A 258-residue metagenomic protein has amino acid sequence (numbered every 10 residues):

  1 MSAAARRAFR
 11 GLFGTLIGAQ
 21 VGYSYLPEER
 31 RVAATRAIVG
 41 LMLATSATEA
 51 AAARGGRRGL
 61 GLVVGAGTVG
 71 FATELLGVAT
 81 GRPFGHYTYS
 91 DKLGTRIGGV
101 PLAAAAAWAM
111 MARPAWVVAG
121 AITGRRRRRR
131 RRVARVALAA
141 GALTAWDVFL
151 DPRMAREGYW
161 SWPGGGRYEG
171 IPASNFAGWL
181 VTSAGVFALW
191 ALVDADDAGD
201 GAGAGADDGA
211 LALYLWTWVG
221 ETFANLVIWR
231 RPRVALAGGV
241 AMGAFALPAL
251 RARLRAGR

Functional and structural regions predicted by a protein language model:
M1-R258: Aromatic-rich, lipid-facing transmembrane alpha helices and their immediate juxtamembrane interface loops in integral
